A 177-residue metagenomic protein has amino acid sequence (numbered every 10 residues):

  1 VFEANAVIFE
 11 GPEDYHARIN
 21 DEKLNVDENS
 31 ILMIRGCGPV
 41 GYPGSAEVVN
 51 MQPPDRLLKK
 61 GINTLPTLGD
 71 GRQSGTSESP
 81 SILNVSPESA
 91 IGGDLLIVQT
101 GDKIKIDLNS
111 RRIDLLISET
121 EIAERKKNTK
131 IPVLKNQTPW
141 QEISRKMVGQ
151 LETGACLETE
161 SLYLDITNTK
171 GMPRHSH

Functional and structural regions predicted by a protein language model:
V1-H177: Feature captures the catalytic cores and cofactor-binding loops of soluble hydro-lyases/lyases that act on carboxylate
